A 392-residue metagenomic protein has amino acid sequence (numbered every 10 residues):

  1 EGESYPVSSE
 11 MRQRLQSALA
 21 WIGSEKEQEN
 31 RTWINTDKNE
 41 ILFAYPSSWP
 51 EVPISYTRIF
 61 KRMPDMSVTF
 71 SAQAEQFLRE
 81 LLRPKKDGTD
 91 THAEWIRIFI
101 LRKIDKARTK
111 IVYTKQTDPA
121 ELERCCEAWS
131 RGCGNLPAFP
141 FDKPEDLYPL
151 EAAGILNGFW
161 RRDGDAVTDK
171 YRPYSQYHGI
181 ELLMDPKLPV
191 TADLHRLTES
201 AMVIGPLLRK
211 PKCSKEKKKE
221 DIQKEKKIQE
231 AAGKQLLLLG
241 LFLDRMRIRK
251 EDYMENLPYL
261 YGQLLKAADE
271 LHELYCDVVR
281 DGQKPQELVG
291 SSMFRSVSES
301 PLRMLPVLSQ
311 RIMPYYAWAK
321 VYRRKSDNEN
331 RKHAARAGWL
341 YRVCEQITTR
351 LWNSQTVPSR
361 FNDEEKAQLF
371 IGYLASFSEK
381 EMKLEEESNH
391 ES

Functional and structural regions predicted by a protein language model:
G2-S392: Extended alpha-helical scaffolding segments
